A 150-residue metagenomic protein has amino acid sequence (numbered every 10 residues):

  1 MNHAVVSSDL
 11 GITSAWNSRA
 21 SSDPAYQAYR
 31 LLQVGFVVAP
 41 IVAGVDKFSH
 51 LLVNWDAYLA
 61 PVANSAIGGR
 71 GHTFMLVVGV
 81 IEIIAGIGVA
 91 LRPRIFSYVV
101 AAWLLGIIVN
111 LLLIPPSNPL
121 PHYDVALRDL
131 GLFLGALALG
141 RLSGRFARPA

Functional and structural regions predicted by a protein language model:
N2-A150: Membrane-interface extramembranous regions
